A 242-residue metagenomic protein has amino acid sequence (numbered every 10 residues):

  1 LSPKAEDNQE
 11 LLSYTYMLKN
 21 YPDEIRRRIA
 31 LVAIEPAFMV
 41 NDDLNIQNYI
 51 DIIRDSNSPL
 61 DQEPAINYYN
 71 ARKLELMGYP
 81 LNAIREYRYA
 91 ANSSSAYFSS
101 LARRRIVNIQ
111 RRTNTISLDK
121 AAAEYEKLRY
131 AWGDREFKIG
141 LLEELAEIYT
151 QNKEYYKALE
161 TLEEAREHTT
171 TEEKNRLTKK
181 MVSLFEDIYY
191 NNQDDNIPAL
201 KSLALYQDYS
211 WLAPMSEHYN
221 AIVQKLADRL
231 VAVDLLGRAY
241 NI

Functional and structural regions predicted by a protein language model:
L1-I242: Acidic, polar-rich low-complexity tracts and alpha-helical solenoid repeat scaffolds
